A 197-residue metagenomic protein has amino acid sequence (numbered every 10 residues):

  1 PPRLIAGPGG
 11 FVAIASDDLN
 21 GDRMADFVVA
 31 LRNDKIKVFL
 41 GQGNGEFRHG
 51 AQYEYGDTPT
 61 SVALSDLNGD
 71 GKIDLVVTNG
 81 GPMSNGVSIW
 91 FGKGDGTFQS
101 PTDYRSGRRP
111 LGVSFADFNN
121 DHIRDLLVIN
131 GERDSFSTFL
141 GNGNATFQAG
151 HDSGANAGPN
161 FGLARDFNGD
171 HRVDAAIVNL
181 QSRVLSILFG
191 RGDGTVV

Functional and structural regions predicted by a protein language model:
P1-G9, L40-D57, F91-R108, L140-A157 (+1 more regions): Blade-edge motifs of beta-propeller repeat domains
V12-L19, T60-L67, L111-F118, N160-F167 (+1 more regions): Beta-propeller blade termini
N20, Q42-N44, N68, N79 (+7 more regions): Asparagine/serine/threonine-enriched low-complexity, disordered tracts, especially those forming N-linked glycosylation
R23-A25, G71-I73, H122-R124, H171-V173: Glycine-aliphatic tripeptides that mark coil-to-beta-strand junctions in extracellular and membrane proteins
F27-A30, L75-N79, L126-N130, A175-N179: Hydrophobic beta-strand segments that make up the repeating blades of beta-propeller and related beta-repeat
N33-K35, G80-S84, E132-D134, Q181-R183: Short glycine/acidic-enriched loop and turn motifs that connect beta-strands
